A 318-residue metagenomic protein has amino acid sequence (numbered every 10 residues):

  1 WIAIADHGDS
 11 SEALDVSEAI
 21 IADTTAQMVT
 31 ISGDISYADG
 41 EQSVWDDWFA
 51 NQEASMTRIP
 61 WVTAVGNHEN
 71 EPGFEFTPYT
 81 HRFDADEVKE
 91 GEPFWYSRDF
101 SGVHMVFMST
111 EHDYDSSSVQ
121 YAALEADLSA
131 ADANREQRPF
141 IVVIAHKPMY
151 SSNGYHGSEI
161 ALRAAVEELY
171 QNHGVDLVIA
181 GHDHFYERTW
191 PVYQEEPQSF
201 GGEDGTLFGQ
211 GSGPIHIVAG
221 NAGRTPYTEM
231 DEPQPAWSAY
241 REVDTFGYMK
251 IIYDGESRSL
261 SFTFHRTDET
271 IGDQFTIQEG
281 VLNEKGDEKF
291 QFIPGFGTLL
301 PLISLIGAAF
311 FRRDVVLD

Functional and structural regions predicted by a protein language model:
W1-Q42, H146, S152: N-terminal active-site segment of His-dependent metallophosphoesterases
A3, I31, D99-F100, Y253-G255 (+1 more regions): Generic beta-strand structural signal
I4-G8, G33-I35, N67-H68, T110-E111 (+3 more regions): Active-site metal-binding loops of divalent metal-dependent hydrolases
V29-I35, I144-K147, L169-D183, K250-Y253: Conserved beta-strand->loop/alpha-helix structural units within folded catalytic cores of enzymes with alpha/beta
S43-Q137, I141, G157, A165 (+4 more regions): Extended active-site neighborhood of metal-dependent phosphoesterases/phosphodiesterases
M149-L162: Active-site His/acidic residue clusters
P226-F290, L300-P301: A short C-terminal boundary segment appended to hydrolase-like catalytic domains
K285-D318: Secretory targeting signatures
